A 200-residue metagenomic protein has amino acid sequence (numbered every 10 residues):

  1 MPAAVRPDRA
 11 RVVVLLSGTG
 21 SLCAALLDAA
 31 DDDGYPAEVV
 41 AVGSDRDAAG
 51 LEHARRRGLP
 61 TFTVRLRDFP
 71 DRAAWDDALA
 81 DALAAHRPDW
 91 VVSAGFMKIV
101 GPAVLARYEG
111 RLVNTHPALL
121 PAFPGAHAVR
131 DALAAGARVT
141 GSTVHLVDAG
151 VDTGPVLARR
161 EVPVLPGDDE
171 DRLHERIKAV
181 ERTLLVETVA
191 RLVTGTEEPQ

Functional and structural regions predicted by a protein language model:
M1-A49: N-terminal Rossmann-like dinucleotide-binding module
L16, G43, D76, H174-R182: Amphipathic, non-transmembrane alpha-helical scaffold segments
Y35-A78: Short, surface-exposed acidic-centric catalytic microdomains
V40, D89, G110: Conserved acidic residues
G43-S44, D68, R72, H86-P102: N-terminal glycine-rich "phosphate-gripper" loop used for MgATP/nucleotide binding and carboxylate activation
D77-H86: Short, well-structured alpha-helical segments in soluble
A94-E197: Donor/substrate-binding cores of folate-linked one-carbon enzymes
